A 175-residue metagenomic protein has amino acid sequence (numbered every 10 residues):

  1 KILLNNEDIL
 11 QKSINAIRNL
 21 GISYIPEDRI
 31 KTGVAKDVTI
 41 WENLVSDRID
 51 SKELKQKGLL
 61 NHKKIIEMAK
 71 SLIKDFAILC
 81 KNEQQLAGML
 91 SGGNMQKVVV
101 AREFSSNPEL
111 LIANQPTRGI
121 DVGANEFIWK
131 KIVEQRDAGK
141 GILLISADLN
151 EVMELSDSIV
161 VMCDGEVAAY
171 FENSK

Functional and structural regions predicted by a protein language model:
K1-K175: Glycine-rich phosphate-binding loops of nucleotide-dependent enzymes
